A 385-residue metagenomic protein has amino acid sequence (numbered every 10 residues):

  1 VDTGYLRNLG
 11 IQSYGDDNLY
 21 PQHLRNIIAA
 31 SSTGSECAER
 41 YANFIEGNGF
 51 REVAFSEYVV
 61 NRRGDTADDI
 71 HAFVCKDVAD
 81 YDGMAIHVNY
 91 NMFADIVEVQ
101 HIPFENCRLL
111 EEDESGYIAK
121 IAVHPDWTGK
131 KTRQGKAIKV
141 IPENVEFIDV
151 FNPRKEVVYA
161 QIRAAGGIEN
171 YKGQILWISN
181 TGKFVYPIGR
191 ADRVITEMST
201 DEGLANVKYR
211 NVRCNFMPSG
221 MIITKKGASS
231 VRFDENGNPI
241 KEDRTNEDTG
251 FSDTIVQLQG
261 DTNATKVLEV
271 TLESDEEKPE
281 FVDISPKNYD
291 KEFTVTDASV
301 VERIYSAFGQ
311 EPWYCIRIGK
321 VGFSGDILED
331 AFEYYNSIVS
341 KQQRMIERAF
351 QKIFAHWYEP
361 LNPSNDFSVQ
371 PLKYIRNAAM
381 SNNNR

Functional and structural regions predicted by a protein language model:
V1-T33, E39, N43-T271, R385: Structured, contiguous alpha/beta core segments that scaffold functional sites
R7, I223-D243, L268-M345, L361-N383: Surface-exposed loop-to-helix/strand elements on domain peripheries
A29, T33, E46, Y305 (+3 more regions): Hydrophobic/aromatic-lined pockets within catalytic cores
F44, N106, P218-M221, F323-L328 (+2 more regions): Solvent-exposed, non-transmembrane amphipathic alpha-helical segments
E197, G203-L204, E247-F251, T296 (+3 more regions): Alpha-helical structural motif
T254-L258, S299, R303, A307 (+1 more regions): Generic, well-ordered alpha-helical scaffold segments in large soluble proteins
G260-N263, E359-S364: Short secondary-structure junctions
